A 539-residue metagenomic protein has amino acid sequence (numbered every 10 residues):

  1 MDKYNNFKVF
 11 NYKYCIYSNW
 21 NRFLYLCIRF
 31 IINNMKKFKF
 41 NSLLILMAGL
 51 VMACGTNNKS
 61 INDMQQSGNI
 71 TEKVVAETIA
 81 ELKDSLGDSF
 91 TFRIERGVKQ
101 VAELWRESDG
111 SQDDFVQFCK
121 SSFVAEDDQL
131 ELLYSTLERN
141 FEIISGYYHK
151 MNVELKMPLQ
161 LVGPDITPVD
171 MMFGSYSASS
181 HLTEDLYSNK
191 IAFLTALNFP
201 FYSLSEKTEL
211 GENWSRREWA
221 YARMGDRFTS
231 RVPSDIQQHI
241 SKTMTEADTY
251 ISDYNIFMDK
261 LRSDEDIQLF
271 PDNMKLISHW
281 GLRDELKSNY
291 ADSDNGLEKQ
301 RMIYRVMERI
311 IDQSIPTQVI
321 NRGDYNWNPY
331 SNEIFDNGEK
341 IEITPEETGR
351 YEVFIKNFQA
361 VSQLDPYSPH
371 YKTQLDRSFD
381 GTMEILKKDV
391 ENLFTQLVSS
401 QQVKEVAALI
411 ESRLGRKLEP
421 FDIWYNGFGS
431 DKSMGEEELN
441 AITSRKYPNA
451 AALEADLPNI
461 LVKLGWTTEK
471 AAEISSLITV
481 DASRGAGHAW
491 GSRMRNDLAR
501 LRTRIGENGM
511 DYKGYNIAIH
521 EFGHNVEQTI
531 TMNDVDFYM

Functional and structural regions predicted by a protein language model:
K36-L43: Bacterial N-terminal signal peptides that target proteins for export
M52-A53: C-terminal motif of bacterial Sec signal peptides marking the signal peptidase cleavage site
K59-P345: N-terminal helix-rich structural modules
Q318-Y325, P329-L498: Contiguous, non-catalytic segments that form substrate-binding/exosite surfaces or channel walls
G506, Y512-M532: Active-site recognition of the HExxH zinc-binding catalytic motif
M532-M539: Acidic/histidine-rich catalytic neighborhood
